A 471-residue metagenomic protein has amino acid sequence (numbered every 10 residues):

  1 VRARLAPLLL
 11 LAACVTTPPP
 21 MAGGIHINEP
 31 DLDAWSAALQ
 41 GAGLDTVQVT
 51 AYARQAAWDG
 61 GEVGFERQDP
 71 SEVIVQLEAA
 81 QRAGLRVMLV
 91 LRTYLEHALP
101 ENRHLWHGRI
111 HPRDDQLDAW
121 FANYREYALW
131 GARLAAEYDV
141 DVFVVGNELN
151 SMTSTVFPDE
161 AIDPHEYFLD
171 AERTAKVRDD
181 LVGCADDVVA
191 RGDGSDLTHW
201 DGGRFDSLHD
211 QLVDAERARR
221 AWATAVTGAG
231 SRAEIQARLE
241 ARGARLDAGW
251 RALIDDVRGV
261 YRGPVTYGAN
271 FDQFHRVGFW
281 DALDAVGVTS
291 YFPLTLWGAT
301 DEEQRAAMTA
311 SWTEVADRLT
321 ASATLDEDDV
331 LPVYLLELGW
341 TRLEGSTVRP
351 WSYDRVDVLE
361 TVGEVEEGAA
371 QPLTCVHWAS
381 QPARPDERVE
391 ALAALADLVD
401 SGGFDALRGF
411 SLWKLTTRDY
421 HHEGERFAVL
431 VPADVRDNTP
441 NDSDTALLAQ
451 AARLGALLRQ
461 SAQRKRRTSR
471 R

Functional and structural regions predicted by a protein language model:
L8-T16: Hydrophobic h-region of N-terminal signal peptides that target proteins for export in Gram-negative bacteria
V15-L44, T50: Boundary/entry segment of secreted carbohydrate-active catalytic domains
P18-G23, G43-D45, Q81-V87, D139-D141 (+4 more regions): Short, well-ordered coil/turn segments that N-cap beta-strands
G24-H26, A57-P70, R109-R125, L149 (+4 more regions): The substrate-binding groove and active-site-proximal loops of carbohydrate-active enzymes, especially glycoside
I27-G41, F121-L134, N270-V277, V389-V399: Short, acidic/polar
A42-G60, E72-D214, R220-T227, S231 (+1 more regions): Substrate-binding cleft and catalytic face of glycoside hydrolase catalytic domains, especially the flexible beta-alpha
P70, V75-Q76, V90, T227-D255 (+5 more regions): Glycoside hydrolase catalytic-domain groove-lining segments
I162-H199, R204-D206, W351-S352, H377-A393 (+1 more regions): Aromatic-rich peripheral "rim/lid" segments of glycoside hydrolase catalytic domains that contact and position glycan
